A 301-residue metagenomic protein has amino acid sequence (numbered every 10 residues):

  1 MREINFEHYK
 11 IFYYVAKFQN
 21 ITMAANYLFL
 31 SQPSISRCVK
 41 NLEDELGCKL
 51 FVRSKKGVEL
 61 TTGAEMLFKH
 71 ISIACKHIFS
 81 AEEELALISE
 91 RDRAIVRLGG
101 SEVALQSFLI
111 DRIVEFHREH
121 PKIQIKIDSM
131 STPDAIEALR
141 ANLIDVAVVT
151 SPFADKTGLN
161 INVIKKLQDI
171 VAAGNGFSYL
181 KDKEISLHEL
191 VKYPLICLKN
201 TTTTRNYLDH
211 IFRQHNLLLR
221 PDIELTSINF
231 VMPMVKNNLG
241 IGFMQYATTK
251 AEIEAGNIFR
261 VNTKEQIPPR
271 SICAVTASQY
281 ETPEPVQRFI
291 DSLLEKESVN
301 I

Functional and structural regions predicted by a protein language model:
Y13-S31: Short helix-boundary/capping micro-motifs
E43-T62: A short LG(V/I)-centered, amphipathic sequence patch enriched for acidic residue(s) preceding the LG motif
E45-L46, L67-S89: Alpha-helical linker/hinge and terminal dimerization helices associated with HTH transcriptional regulators
S89-E90, G158-L195: Flexible hinge/capping segments at coil-to-helix
R93-D155, L225: Central regulatory/effector-binding core of bacterial HTH transcription factors
F108, F259-I301: A late-sequence structural motif
S131-I144, T150, T204, D209-R260: Hydrophobic hinge/microswitch elements
Y179-L180, P194-H215, T282-V286, I290-D291 (+1 more regions): Secondary-structure junction motif
